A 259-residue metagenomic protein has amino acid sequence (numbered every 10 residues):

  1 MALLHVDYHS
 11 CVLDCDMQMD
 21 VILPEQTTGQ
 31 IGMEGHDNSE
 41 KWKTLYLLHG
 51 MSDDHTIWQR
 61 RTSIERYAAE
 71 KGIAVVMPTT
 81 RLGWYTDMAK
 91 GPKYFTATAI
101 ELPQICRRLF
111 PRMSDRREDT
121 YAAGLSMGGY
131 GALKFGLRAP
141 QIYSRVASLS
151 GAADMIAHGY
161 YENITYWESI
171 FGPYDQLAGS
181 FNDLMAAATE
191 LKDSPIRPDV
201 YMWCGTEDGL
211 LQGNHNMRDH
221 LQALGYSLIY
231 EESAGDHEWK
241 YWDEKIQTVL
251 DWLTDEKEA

Functional and structural regions predicted by a protein language model:
M1-A259: Non-catalytic cap/lid and distal C-terminal segments of serine-dependent acyl enzymes
